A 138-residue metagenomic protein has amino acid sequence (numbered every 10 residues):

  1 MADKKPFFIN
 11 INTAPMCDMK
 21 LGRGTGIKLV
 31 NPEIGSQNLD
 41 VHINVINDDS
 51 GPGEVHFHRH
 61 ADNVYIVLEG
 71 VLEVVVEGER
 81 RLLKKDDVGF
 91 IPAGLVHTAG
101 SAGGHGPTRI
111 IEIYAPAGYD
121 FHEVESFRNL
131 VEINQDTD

Functional and structural regions predicted by a protein language model:
M1-L39, E54, S126-D138: A short, N-terminal "cap"/entry segment at the start of jelly-roll beta-barrel domains of the cupin/DSBH fold
V30-P32, G53-R59, G100-A102: Short histidine-centered beta-strand/loop micro-motifs that create catalytic or ligand/metal-coordination sites
Q37, V45, T98-D138: Double-stranded beta-helix
H42-H58: Conserved short histidine dyad/triad with adjacent acidic residue
E54, V74-V75, I91, H97-G104: Short beta-strand His + acidic residue motifs that chelate non-heme Fe in jelly-roll/DSBH and cupin folds
H60, E79, L95-V96, A117: A generic "binding-loop/recognition-motif" signal
H60-L72, E77: Glycine- and acidic-residue-biased ligand/ion/polar-headgroup-sensing regions
G78-A93: Short acidic-glycine-tyrosine-enriched beta hairpin
